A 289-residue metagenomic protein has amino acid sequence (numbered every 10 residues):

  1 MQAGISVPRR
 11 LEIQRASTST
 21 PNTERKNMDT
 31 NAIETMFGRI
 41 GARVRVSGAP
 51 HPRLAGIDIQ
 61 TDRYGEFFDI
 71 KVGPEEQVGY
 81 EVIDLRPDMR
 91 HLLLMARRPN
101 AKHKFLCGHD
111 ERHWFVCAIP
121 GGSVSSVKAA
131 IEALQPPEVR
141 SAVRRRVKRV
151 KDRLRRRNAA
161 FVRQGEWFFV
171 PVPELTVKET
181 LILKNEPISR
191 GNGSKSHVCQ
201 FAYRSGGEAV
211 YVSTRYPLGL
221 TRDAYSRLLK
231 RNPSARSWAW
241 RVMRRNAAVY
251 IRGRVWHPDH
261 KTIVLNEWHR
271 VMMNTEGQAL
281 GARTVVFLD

Functional and structural regions predicted by a protein language model:
I5, R9-N27: Short, Lys/Arg-enriched N-terminal segments with co-localized hydrophobic residues within the first ~10-30 amino acids
M28-P87: Short Lys/Arg-enriched alpha/beta "domain-start" segment
G65-S125: N-terminal accessory interaction module
K71-R86, T180-L229: Acidic, aromatic-enriched beta-alpha/helix-loop junctions
E138-R163, R236-P258: Short acidic, Pro/Gly- and aromatic-enriched capping/linker segments at domain boundaries
W167-F169: Subunit-assembly interface segments of extracellular/virion macromolecular structures
P173-A202, H269-D289: Short, surface-exposed, low-complexity cationic segments
R244-T284: Tight coil/turn sites that cap or link beta-strands
